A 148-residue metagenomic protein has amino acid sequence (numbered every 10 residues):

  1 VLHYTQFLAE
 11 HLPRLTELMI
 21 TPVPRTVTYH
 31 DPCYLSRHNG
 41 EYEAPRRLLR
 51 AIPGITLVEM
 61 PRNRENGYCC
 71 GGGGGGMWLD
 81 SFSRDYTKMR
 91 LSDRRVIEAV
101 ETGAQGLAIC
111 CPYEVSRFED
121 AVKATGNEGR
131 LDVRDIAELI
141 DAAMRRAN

Functional and structural regions predicted by a protein language model:
V1-N148: Iron-sulfur cluster-binding electron-transfer modules in prokaryotic oxidoreductases
